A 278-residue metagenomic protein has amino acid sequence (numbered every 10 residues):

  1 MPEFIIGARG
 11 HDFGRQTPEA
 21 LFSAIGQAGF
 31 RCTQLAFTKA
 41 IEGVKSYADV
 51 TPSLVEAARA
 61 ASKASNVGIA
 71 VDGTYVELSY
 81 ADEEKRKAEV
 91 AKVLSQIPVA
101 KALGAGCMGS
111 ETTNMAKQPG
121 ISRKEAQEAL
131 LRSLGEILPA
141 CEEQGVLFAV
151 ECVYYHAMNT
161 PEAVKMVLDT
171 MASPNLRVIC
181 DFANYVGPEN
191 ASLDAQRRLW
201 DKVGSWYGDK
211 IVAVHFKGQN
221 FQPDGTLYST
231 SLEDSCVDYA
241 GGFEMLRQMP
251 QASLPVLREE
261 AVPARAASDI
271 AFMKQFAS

Functional and structural regions predicted by a protein language model:
F4-G10, T33-L35, I69-T74, M108-S110 (+4 more regions): Hydrophobic faces of well-ordered beta-strands that scaffold small-molecule active sites in alpha/beta enzyme cores
D12-G14, F37-K39, Y75-L78, T112-K117 (+4 more regions): Active-site-proximal loop/turn and secondary-structure-junction residues that shape catalytic pockets, frequently
G14-I25, A88-P98, Q196-G204: Short, acidic/polar
E19-A20, E56-A57, A61-S65, L78-C180: Active-site acidic/histidine proton-transfer and metal-coordination neighborhood in alpha/beta enzyme cores
A20-K39, G104: Catalytic domains of carbohydrate-active enzymes, especially glycoside hydrolases
F30, A100, A105, I211 (+1 more regions): A structural motif
T33, E125, R132-C236: Acidic/histidine-rich catalytic cores of soluble enzymes
Q34-A58, T112-Q118: Glycine-rich, proline-tolerant flexible connector loops at the mouths of alpha/beta enzymes
